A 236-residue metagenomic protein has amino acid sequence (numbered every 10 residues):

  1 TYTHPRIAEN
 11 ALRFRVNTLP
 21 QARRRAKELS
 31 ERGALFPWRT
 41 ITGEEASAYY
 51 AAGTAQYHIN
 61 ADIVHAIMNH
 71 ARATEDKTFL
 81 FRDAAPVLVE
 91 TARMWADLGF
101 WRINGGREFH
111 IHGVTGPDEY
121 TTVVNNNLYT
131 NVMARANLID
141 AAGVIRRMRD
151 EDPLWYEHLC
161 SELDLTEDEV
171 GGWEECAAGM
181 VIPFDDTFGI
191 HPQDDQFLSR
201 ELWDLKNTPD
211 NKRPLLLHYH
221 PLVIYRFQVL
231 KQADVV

Functional and structural regions predicted by a protein language model:
T1, A73-F79, V114-T122: Short helix/strand-bridging catalytic loops that position acidic/His residues to coordinate divalent metals and engage
Y2-L19, I139, R146, S161-V236: Active-site core of glycosidic bond-cleaving carbohydrate-active enzymes
T3-H65, A71, K77-R82, T91 (+1 more regions): Helix-terminus loop motifs that line ligand-binding clefts
A26-S30, T40-Y50, Y120-N126, L163-G172 (+1 more regions): Short, charged low-complexity intrinsically disordered segments located at boundaries of structured domains
L35-W38, H110, C176, V236: Generic structural signal for residues positioned in beta-strands
S47-H58, D118-N131, H218-D234: Solvent-exposed loop and edge beta-strand segments that line ligand/cofactor-binding and catalytic clefts
E90, M94-D168: Acidic/histidine-rich catalytic neighborhood
